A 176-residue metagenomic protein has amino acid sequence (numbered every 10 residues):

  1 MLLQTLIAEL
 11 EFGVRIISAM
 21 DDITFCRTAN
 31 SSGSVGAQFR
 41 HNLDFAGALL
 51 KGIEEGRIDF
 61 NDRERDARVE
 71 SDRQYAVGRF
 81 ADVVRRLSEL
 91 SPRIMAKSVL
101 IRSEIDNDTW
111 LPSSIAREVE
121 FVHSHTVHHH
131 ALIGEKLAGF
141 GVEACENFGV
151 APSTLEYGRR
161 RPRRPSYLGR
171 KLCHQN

Functional and structural regions predicted by a protein language model:
L2-E9, V35, D72, A76-R79 (+1 more regions): Amphipathic alpha-helix face/heptad-repeat signature
L3-L10, M20, S32, L50-G52 (+3 more regions): Charge-rich alpha-helical segments
E9-A19, F45, R79, H129-L132: Amphipathic, well-ordered alpha-helical segments in soluble domains
F12-S34, L50-R68, E104-S113: Helix-loop segments that flank and shape redox-cofactor active sites
D21-T28, S88-E118, F140-E143, N147-S153: Acidic interhelical loop/turn segments
V35-R93: Conserved alpha-helical segments that form or flank metal/cofactor-binding pockets of metalloenzymes
E118-V119, H125, H129-P165: Preference for long, well-ordered alpha-helical segments
P162-N176: Long, intrinsically disordered, low-complexity Ser/Thr/Pro-rich regulatory/activation regions of nuclear proteins
